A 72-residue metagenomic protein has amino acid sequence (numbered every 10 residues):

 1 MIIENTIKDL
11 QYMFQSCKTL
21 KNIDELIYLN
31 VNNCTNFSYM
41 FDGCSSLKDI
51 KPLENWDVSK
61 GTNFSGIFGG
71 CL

Functional and structural regions predicted by a protein language model:
M1-L72: Negatively charged
